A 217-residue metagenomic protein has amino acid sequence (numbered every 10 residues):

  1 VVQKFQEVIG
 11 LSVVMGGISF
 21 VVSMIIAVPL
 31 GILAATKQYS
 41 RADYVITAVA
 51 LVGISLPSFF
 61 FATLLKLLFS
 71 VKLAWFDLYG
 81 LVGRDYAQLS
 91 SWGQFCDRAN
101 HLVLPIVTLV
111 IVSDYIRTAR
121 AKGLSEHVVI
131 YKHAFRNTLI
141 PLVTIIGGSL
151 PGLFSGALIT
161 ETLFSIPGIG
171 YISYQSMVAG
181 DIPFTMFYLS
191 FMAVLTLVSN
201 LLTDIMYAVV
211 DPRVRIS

Functional and structural regions predicted by a protein language model:
V1-Q3: Short membrane-interfacial helix/loop motifs at transmembrane-helix boundaries
I9-A42, S58, D85-S217: Alpha-helical transmembrane segments of integral membrane proteins, especially multi-pass inner/plasma-membrane
V45: Conserved active-site segment immediately N-terminal to the catalytic lysine that forms the internal aldimine
A48-G80, H101, T108: Membrane-water interface segments at the C-terminal ends of transmembrane alpha-helices in multi-pass inner-membrane
